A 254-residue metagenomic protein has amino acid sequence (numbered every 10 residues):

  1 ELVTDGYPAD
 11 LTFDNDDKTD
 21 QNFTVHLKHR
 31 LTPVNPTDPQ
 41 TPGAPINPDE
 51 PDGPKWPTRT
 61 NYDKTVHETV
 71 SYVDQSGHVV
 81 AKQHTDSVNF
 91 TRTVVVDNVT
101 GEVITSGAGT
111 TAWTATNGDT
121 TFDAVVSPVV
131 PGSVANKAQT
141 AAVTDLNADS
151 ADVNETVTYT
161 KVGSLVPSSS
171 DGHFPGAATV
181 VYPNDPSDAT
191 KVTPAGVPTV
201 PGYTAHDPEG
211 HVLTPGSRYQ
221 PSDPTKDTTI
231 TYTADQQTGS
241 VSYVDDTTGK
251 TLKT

Functional and structural regions predicted by a protein language model:
E1-T254: Extracellular modular ligand-binding repeats in secreted and cell-surface proteins
